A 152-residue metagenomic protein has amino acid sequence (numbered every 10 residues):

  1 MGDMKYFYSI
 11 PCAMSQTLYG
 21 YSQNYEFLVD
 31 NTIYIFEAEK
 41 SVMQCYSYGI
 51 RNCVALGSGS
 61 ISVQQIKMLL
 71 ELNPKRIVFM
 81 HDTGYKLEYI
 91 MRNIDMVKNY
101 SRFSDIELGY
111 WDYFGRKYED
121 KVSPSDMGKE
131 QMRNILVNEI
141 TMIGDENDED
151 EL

Functional and structural regions predicted by a protein language model:
M1-L72: Phosphate-handling DNA/RNA-contact segment within nucleic-acid enzymes
V42, S47-L152: TOPRIM fold recognition
